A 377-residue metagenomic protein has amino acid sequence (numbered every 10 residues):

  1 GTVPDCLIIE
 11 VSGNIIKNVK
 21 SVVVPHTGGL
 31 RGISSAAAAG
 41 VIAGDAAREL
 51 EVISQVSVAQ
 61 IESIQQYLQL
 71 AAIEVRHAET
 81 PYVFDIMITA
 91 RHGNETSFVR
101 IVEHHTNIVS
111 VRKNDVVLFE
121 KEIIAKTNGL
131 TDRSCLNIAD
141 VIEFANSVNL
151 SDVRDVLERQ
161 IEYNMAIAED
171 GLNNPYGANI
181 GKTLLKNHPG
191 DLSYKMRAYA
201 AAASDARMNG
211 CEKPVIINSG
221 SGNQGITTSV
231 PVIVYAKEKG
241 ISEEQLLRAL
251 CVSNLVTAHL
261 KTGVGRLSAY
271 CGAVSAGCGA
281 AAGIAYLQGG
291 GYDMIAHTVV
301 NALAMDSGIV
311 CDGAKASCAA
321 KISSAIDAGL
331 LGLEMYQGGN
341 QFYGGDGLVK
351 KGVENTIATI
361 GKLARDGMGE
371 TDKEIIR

Functional and structural regions predicted by a protein language model:
G1, K213-V230, C271-S275: Conserved phosphate/anionic-ligand binding catalytic regions in large, soluble enzymes, centered on
G1-E79, I86: Early transmembrane hairpin of solute transport permeases
G1-T2, V41, G225-S242, A281-G289: Alpha-helical support elements that line or immediately flank enzyme active sites and cofactor-binding pockets
V3-I16, D191-G210, S242-K261, V300-G308: Acidic-glycine-rich active-site phosphate/pyrophosphate-binding loop
A47-V56, E62-S63, L70, H77-F84 (+5 more regions): Functionally critical mobile loop/hinge segments
R76-E143: Flexible glycine-/small-residue-enriched beta->alpha junction loops that bind anionic phosphate/pyrophosphate groups
R266-L267, C271, S275-M294: C-terminal structural cap/anchor segments
